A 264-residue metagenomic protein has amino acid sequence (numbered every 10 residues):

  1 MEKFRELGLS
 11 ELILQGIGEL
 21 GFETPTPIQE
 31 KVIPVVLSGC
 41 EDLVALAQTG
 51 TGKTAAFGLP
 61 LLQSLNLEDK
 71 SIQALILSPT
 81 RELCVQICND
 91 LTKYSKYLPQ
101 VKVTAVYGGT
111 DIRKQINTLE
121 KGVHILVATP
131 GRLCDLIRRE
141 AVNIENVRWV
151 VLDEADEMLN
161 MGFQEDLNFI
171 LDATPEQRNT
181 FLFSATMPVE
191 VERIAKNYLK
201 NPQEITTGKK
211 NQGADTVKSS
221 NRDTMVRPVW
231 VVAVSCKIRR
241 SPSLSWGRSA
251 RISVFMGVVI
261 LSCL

Functional and structural regions predicted by a protein language model:
M1-V44: Conserved pre-motif I regulatory segment
I33-S38, A55-D69, T92-K93: Walker A/P-loop NTP-binding motif
E41-F57: Walker A/P-loop
K70-R138, N146-W149: Conserved nucleic-acid-binding Ia/Ib motif block in the N-terminal RecA-like helicase ATPase lobe
L75, T104-V106, Q115, N143-A155 (+3 more regions): Interdomain coupling/hinge region of P-loop NTPase helicase/AAA+ cores
